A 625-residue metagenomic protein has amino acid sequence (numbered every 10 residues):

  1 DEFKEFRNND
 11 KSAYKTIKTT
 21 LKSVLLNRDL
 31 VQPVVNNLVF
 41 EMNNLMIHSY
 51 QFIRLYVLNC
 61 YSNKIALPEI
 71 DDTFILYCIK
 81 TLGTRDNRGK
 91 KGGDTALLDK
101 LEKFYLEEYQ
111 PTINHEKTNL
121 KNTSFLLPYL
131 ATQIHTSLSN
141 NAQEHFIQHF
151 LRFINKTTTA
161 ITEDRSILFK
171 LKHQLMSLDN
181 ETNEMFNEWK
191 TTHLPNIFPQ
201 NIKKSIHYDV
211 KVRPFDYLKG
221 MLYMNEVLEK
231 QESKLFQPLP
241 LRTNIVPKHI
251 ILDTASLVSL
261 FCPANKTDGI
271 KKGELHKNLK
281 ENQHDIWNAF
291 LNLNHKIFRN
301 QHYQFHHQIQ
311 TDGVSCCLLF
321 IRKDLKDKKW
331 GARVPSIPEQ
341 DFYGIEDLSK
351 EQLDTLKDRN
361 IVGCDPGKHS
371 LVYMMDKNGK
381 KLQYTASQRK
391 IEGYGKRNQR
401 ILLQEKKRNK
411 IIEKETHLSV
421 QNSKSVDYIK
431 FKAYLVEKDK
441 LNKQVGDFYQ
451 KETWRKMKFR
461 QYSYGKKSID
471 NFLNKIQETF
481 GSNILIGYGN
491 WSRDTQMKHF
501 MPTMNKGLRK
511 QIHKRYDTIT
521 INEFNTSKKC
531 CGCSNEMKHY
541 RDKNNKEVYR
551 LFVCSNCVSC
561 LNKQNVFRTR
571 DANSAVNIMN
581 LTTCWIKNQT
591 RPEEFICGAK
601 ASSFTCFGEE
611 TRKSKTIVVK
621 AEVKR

Functional and structural regions predicted by a protein language model:
D1-R625: Positively charged, helix-rich recognition surfaces that bind polyanionic ligands
